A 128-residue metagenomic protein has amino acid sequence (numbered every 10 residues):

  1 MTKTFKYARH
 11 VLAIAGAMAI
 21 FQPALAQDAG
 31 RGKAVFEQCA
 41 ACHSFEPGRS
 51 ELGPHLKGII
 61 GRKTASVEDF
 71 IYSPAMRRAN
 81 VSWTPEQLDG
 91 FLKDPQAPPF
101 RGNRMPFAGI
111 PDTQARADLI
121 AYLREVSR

Functional and structural regions predicted by a protein language model:
T2-L12: Bacterial N-terminal signal peptides that target proteins for export
H10-I20: Bacterial N-terminal signal peptides
I20-F36: Electrostatic cytochrome c docking/interface patches
G30-K33, S44-P85, F107: Gly/Gly-Pro-rich "capping" loops immediately C-terminal to redox-active cysteine motifs in periplasmic/lumenal
F36-F45, L119: The canonical Cys-X-X-Cys-His
E37, E51, V67, F100-G102 (+1 more regions): Extracytoplasmic
T84-R128: C-terminal capping alpha-helices of c-type cytochrome domains
